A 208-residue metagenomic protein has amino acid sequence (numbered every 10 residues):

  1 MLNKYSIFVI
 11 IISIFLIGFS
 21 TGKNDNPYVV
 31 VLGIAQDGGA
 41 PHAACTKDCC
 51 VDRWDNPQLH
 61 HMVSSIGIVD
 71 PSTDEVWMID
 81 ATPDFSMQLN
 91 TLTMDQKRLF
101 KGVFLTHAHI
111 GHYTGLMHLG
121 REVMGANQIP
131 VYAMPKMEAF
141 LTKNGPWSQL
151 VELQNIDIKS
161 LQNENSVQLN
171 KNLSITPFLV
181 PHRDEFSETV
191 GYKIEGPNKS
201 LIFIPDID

Functional and structural regions predicted by a protein language model:
M1-L2: N-terminal secretory signal peptides that target proteins for export/translocation
Y5-F15: Sec-dependent N-terminal signal peptides
S13-N26: Bacterial Sec-dependent signal peptides at the C-terminal "C-region" and cleavage site
K23-L92, I158-D208: Core dinuclear metal-dependent hydrolase active-site scaffold
A44-K47, L92-D95, M117-R121, G145-S148 (+1 more regions): Short, glycine/charged-enriched secondary-structure capping and boundary segments
M62, G67-Y132: Active-site metal-binding motif and surrounding structural segment of the metallo-beta-lactamase
R98, G111, Q154, K171-L173: Structured loop/turn residues at beta-strand edges in well-structured enzyme cores
K136-G145: A short, active-site helix/loop in glycosyltransferases that binds the activated sugar's phosphate group
